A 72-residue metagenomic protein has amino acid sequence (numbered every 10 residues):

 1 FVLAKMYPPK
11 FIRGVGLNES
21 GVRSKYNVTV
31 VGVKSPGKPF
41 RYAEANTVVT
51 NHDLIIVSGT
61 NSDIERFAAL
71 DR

Functional and structural regions predicted by a protein language model:
F1-R13: Flexible, Lys/Arg-rich cytosolic regulatory linkers and terminal tails that connect or flank
K10-R72: Cytosolic Rossmann-like ligand/nucleotide-binding regulatory domains
